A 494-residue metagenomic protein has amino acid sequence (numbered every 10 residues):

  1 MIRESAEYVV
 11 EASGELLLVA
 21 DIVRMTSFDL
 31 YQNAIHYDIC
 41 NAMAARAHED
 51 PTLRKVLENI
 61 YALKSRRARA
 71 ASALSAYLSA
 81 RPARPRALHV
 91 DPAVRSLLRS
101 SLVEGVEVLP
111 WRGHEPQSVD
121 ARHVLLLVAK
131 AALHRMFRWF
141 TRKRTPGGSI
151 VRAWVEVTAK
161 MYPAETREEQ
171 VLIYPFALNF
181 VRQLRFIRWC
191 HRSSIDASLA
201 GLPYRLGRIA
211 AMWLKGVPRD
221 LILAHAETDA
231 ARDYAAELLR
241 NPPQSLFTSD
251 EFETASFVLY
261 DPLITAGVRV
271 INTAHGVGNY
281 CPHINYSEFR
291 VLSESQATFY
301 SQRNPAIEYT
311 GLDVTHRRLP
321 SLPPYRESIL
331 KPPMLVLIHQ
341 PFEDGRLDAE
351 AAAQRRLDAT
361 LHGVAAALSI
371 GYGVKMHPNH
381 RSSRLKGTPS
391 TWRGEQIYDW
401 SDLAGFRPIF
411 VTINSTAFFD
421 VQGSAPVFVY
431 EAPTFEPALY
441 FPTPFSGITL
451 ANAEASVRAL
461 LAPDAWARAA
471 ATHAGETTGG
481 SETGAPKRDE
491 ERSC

Functional and structural regions predicted by a protein language model:
M1-C494: Catalytic-core helical/loop segments in enzymes performing group transfer/polymerization on anionic/lipid-linked
